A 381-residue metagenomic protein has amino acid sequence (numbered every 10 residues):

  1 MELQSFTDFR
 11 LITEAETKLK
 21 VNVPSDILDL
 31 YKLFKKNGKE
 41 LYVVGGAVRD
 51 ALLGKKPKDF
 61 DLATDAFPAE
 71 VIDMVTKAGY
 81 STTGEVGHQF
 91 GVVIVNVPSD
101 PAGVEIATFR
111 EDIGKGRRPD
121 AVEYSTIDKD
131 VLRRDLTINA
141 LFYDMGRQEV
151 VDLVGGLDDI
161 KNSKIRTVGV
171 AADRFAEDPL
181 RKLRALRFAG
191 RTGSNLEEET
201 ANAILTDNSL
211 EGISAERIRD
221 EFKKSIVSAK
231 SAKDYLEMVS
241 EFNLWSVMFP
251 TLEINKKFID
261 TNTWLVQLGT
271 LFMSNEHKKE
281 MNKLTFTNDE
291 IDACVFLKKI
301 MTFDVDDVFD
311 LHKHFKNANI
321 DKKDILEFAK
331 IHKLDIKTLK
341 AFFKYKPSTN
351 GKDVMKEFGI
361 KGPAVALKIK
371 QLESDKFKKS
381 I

Functional and structural regions predicted by a protein language model:
M1-L11: Short, intrinsically disordered N-terminal pre-domain segments
F9-I381: Catalytic cores of the polymerase beta-like nucleotidyltransferase superfamily and closely associated nucleotide
